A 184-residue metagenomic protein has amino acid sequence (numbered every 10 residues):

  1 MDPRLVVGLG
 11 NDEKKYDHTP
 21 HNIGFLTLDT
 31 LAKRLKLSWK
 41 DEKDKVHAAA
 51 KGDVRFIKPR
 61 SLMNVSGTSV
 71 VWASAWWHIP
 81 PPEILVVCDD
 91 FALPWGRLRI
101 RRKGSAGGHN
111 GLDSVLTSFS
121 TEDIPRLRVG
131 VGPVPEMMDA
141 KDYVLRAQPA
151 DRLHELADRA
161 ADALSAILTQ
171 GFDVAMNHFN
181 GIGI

Functional and structural regions predicted by a protein language model:
M1-K103, L112-L127, V134-D139, P149-G183: Nucleotide and nucleotide-moiety/phosphate-recognizing core
V144-A147: Intrinsically disordered, low-complexity regions enriched in acidic/Ser/Thr/Pro/Gln residues
